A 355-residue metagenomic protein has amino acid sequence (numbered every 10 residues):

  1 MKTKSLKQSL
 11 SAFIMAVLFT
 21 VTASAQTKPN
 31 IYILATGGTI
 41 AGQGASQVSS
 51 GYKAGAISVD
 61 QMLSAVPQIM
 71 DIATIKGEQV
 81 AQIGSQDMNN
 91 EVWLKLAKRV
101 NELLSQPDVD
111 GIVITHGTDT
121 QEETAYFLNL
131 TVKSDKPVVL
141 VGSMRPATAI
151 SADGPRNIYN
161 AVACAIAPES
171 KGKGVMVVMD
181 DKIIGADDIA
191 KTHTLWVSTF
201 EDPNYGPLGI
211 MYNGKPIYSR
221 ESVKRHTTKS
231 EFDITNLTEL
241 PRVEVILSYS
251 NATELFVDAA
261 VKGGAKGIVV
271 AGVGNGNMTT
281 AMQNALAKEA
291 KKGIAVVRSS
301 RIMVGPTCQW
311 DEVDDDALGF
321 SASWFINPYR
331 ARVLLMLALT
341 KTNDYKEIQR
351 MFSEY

Functional and structural regions predicted by a protein language model:
K2-F13: Bacterial N-terminal signal peptides that target proteins for export
S11-T22: Bacterial N-terminal signal peptides
A25-E102, P328: ATP/NTP phosphate-donor binding region
K28, L34, S58, M62-I69 (+2 more regions): Accessory alpha-helical/coil subdomains and C-terminal extensions that flank or cap enzyme catalytic cores
I114-K136, M278-A287: Short Gly/Thr/Asp-enriched flexible loops that form oxyanion-binding sites at enzyme active sites
A125-R156, V162-I166, K291-S300: Short, acidic/small-residue loops that bind anionic groups at enzyme active sites
V141-Y212: Internal gly/pro-rich beta-alpha loop/helix module that stabilizes soluble enzyme cofactors or their anionic handles
N275-Y355: C-terminal non-catalytic interaction/assembly regions of soluble proteins
